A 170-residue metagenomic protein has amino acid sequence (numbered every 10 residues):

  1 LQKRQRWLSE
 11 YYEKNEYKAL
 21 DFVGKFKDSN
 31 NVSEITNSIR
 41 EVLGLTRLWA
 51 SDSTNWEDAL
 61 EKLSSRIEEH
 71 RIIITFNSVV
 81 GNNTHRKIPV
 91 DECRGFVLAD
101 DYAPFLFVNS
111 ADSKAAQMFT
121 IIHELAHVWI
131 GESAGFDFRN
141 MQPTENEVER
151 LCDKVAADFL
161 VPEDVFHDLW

Functional and structural regions predicted by a protein language model:
L1-W170: Short juxta-domain linker segments that transition from a proline/glycine-rich, charged coil into a short amphipathic
